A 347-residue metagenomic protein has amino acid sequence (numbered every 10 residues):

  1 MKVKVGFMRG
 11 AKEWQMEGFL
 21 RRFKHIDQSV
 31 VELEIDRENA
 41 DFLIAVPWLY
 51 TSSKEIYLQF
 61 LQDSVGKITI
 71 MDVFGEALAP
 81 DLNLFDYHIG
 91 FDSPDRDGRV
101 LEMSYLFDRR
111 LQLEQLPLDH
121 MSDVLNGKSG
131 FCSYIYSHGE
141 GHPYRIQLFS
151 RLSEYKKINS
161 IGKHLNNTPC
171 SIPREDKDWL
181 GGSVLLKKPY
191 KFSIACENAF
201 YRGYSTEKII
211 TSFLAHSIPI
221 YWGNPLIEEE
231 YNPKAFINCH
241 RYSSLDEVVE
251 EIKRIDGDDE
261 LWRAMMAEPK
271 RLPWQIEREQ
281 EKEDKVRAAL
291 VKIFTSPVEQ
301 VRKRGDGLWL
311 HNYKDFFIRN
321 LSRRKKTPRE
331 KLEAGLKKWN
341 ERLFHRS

Functional and structural regions predicted by a protein language model:
K2-G66, M71, D81-I158, H164 (+3 more regions): Pol beta-like nucleotidyltransferase catalytic core
F74-A77: Conserved beta-strand->loop/alpha-helix structural units within folded catalytic cores of enzymes with alpha/beta
